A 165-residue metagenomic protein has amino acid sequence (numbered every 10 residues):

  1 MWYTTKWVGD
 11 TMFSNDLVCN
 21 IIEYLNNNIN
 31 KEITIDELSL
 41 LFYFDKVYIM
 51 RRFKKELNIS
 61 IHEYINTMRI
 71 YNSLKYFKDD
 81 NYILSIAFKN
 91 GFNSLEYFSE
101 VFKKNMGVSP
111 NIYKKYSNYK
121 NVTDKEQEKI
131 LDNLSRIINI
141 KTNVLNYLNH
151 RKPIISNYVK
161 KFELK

Functional and structural regions predicted by a protein language model:
W2-F13, E100-L164: …primarily DNA-binding HTH/wHTH and HhH modules…
W2-G9, E32-M68, A87-I112: Basic/polar phosphate-binding segments, predominantly the helix-turn-helix DNA-binding elements of transcriptional
S14-V18: Onset of an N-terminal alpha helix
C19-N27, E32, D36, K55-N93 (+1 more regions): Terminal helix-turn-helix DNA-binding modules in bacterial transcription factors
